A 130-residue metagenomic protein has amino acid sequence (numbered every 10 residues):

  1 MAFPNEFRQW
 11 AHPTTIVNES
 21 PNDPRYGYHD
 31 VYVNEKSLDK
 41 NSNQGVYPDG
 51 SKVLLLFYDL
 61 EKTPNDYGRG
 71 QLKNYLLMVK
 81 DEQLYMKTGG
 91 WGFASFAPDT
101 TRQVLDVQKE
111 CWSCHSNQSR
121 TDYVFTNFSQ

Functional and structural regions predicted by a protein language model:
F3-Y26, D39-Q130: Sequence context surrounding c-type heme c attachment/ligation sites in exported
Y28-V31: Eukaryotic low-complexity, charged/proline-rich intrinsically disordered regions
K36: Extracytoplasmic copper-binding redox domains, predominantly the cupredoxin/blue-copper superfamily
